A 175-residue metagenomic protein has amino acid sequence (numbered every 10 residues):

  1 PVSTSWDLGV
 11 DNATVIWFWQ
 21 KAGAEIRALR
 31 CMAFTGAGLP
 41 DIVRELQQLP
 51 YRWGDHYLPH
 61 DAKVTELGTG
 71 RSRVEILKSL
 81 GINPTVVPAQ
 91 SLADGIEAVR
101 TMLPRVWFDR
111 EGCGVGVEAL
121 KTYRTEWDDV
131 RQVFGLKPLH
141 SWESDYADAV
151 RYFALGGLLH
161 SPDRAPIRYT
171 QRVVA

Functional and structural regions predicted by a protein language model:
P1-L29: Conserved helicase/translocase motor-coupling segment
D7, I16, H56, L120 (+1 more regions): A residue-level signal for conserved active-site and pocket-lining positions in enzyme catalytic cores
D11, I16, T65, A98 (+2 more regions): A generic signature of intrinsically disordered, low-complexity regions enriched in glycine/proline and charged/polar
D11, S72, S144: Short, well-structured alpha-helical interface segments that form or flank functional binding sites
Q20-L139, L158-A175: Mg2+-dependent endonuclease catalytic cores in nucleic-acid-processing enzymes, primarily RNase H-like
H140-S161: Acidic, Mg2+-coordinating catalytic module of metal-dependent nucleases/exonucleases that use a two-metal-ion mechanism
